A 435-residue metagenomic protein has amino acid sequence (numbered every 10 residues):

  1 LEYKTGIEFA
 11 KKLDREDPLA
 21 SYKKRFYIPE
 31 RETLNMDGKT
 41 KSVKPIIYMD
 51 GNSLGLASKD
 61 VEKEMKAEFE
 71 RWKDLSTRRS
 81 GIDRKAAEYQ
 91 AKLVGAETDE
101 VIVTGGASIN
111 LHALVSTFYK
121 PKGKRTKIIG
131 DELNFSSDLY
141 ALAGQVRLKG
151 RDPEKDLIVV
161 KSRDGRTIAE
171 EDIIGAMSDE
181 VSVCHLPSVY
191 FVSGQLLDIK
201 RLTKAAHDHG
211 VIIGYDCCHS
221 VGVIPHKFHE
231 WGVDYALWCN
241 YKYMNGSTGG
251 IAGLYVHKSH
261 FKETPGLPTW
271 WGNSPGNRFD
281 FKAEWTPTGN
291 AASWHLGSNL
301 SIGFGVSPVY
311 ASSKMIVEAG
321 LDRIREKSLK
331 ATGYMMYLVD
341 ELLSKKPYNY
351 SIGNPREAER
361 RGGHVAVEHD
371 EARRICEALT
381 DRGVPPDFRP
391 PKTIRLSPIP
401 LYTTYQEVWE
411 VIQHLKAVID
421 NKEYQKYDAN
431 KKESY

Functional and structural regions predicted by a protein language model:
L1-Y435: Pyridoxal 5′-phosphate
